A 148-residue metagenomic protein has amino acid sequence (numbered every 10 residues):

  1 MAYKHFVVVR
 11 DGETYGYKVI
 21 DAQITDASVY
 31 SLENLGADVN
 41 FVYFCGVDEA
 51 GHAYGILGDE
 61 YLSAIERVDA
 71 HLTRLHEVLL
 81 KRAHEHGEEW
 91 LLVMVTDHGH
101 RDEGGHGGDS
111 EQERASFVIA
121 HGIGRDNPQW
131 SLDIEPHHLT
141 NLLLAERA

Functional and structural regions predicted by a protein language model:
M1-A148: Feature captures the catalytic ectodomains and active-site-proximal regions of enzymes that hydrolyze or transfer
